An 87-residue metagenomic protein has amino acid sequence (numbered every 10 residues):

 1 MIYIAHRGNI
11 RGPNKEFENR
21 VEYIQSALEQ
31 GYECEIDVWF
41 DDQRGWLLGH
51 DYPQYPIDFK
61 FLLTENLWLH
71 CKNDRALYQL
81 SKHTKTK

Functional and structural regions predicted by a protein language model:
M1-K87: Phosphate-group recognition and catalysis centered on beta-loop-alpha active-site segments
